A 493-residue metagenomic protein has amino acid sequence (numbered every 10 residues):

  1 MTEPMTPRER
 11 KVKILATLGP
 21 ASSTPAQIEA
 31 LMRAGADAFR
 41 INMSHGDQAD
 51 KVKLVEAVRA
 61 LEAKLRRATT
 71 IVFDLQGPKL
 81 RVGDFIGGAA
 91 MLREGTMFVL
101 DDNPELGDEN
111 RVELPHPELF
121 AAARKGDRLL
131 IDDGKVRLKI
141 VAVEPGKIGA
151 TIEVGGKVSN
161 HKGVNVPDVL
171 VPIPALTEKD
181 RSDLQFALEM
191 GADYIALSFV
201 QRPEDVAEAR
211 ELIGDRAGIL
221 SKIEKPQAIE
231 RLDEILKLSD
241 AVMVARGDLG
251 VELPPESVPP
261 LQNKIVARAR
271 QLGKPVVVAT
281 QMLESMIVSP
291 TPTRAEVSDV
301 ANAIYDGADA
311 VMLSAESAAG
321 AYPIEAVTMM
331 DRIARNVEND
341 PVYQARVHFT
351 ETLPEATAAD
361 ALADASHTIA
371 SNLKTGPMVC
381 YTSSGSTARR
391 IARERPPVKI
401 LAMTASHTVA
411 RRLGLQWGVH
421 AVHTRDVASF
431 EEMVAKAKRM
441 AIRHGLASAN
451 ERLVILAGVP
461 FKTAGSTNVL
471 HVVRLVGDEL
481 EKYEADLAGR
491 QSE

Functional and structural regions predicted by a protein language model:
M1-E493: Non-catalytic helical/linker scaffolds that mediate oligomerization, partner binding, and domain coupling around large
